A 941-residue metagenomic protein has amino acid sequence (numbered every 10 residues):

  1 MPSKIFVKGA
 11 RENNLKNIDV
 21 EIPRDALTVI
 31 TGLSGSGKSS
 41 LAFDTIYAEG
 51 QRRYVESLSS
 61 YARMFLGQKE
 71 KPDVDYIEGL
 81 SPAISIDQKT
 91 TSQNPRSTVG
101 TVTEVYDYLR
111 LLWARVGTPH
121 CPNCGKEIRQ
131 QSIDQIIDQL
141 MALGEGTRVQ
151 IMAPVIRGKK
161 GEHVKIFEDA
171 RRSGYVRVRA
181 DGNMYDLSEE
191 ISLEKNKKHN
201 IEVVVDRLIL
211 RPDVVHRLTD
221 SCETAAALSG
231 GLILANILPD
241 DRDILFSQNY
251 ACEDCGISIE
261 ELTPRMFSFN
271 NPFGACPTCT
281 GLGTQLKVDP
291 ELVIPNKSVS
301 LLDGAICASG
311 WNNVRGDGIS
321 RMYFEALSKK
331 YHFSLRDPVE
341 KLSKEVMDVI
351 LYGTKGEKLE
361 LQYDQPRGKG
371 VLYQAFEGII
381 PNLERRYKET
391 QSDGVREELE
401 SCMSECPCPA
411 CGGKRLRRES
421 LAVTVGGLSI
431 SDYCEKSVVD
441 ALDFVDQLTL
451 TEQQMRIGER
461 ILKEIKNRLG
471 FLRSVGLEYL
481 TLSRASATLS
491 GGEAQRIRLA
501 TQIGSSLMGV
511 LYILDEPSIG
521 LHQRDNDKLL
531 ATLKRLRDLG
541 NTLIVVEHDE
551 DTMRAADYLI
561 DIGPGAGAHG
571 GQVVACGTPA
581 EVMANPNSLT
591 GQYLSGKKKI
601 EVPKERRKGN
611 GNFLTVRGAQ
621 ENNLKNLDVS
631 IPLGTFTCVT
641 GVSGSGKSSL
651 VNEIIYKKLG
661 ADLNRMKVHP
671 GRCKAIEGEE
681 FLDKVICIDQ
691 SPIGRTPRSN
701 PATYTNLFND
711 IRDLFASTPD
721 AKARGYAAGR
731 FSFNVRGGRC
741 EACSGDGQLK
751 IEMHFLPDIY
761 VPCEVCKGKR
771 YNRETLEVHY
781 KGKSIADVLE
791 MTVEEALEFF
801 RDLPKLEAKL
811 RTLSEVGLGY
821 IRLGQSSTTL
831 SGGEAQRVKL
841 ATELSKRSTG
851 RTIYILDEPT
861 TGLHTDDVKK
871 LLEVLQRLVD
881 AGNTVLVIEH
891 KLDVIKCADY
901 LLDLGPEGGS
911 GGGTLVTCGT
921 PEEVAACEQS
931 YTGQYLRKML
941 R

Functional and structural regions predicted by a protein language model:
M1-R941: Conserved phosphate-binding elements of NTP-dependent enzyme cores
